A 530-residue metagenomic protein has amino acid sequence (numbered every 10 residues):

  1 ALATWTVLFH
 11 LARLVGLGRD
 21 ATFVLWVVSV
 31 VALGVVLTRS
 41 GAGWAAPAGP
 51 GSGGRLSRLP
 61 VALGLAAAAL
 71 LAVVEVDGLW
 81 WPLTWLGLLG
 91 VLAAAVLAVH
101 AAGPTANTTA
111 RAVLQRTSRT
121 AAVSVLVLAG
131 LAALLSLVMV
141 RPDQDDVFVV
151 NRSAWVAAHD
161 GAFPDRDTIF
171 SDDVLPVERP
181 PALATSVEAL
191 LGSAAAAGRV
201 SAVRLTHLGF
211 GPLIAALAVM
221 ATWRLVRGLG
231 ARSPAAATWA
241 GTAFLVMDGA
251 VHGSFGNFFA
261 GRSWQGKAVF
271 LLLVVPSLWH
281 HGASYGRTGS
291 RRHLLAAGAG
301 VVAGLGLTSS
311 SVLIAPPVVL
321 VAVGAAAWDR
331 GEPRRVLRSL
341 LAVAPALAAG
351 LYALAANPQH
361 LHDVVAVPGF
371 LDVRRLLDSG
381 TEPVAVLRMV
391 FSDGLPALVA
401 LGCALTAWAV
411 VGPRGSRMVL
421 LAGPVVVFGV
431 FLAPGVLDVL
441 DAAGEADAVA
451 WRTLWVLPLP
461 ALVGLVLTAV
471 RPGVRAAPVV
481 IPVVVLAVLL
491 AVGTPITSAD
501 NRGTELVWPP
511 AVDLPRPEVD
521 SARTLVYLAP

Functional and structural regions predicted by a protein language model:
A1-L114, G350-L361, A366-V373, F431-A442 (+1 more regions): Membrane-embedded, hydrophobic transmembrane alpha-helices
A69-E75, H293-S309: Membrane-interface alpha helices of multi-pass inner-membrane proteins
P82-L89, P212, G261, K267-V274 (+1 more regions): Hydrophobic/aromatic-rich transmembrane helices and adjacent perimembrane loops
Q115, A231-A236, R330-L340, A404-G429 (+1 more regions): Membrane-interface helix-loop-helix junctions at transmembrane boundaries of multi-pass membrane enzymes, predominantly
S118-R119, V127-Q265, V269, L273 (+1 more regions): Active-site lumenal/periplasmic loops and adjacent helix-entry segments of GT-C-fold, multi-pass membrane
V226, A322-A327, L395-M418, G464-R471: Hydrophobic, aromatic-rich transmembrane alpha-helices and their immediate juxtamembrane boundary segments
A342-L347, T468-T497: Signature aromatic-anchored transmembrane alpha helix within multi-pass, membrane-resident enzymes that catalyze glycan
V483-P530: Extracytoplasmic
